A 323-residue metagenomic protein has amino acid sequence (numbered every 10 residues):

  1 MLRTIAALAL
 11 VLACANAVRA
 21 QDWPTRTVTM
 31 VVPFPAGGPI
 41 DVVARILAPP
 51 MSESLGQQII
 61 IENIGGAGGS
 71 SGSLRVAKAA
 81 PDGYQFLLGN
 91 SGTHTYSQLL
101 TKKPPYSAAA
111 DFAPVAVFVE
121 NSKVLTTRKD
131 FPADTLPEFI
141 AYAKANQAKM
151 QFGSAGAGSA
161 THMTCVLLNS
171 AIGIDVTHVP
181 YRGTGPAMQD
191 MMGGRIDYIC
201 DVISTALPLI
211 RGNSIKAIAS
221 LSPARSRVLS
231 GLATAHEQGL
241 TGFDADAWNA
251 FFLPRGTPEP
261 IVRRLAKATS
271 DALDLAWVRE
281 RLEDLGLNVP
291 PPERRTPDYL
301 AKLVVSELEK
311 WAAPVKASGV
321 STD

Functional and structural regions predicted by a protein language model:
I5-A15: Bacterial N-terminal signal peptides
A20-A110, K149, A157, G173-V202 (+3 more regions): N-terminal (or domain-start) structured segment
T25-T27, E259-D323: An extracytoplasmic/periplasmic, membrane-proximal ligand-sensing/linker region
K78-Y84, L99-P186, A235, W248-R281: Hinge/capping helix and adjacent helix->loop/strand transition within the periplasmic-binding protein
N90-S91, K129, I203-S204, S222 (+1 more regions): Short secondary-structure boundary segments
S107-V117, D175-V179, D197-Y198, L207-D244 (+1 more regions): Short beta-strand->loop
